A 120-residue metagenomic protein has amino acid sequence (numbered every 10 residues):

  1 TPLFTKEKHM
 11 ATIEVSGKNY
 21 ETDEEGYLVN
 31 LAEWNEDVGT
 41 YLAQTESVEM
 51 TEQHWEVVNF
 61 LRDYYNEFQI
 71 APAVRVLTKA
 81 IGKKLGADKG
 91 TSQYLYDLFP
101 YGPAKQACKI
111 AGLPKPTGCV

Functional and structural regions predicted by a protein language model:
T1-H9: Short, Lys/Arg-enriched N-terminal segments with co-localized hydrophobic residues within the first ~10-30 amino acids
M10-G17, W34, R75, K79-G82: Short, charge-rich amphipathic segments
E14-E49: N-terminal first-folded block
T22, V76, G82-V120: Helix-rich interaction surfaces within compact, conserved domain-sized segments that mediate assembly or partner
Y27-A32, E67-I70, I81-G82, Q93-Y94: A short, ordered amphipathic alpha-helix with a cationic face
D37-F68, V74, T78-K83: Metallocofactor- and cofactor-centric catalytic cores in central/energy metabolism, strongly enriched
